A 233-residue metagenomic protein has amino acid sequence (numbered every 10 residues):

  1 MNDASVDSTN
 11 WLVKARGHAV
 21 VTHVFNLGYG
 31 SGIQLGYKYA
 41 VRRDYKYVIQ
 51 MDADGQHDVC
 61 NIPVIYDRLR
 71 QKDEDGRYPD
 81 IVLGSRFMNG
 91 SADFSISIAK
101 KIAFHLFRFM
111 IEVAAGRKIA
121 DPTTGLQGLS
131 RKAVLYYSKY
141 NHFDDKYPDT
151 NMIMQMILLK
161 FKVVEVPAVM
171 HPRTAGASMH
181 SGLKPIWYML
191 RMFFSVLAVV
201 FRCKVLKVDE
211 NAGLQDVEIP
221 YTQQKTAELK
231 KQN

Functional and structural regions predicted by a protein language model:
M1-N10, G55: A conserved acidic beta->alpha catalytic loop
N2, M51-A53, G84: Active-site flanking residues adjacent to catalytic metal/cofactor-binding acidic residues
A4, F87, V169: Short beta-to-alpha linker loops that shape the active-site pocket of alpha/beta-hydrolase fold enzymes
A15-G17: Short, structured coil segments at secondary-structure junctions
A19-R42, Y47-I49, V59-K146, R173-L183 (+2 more regions): Acceptor/aglycone-binding surface of glycosyltransferases and processive sugar-polymer synthases
G116, Y140-N233: Hydrophobic helical membrane-anchoring modules
